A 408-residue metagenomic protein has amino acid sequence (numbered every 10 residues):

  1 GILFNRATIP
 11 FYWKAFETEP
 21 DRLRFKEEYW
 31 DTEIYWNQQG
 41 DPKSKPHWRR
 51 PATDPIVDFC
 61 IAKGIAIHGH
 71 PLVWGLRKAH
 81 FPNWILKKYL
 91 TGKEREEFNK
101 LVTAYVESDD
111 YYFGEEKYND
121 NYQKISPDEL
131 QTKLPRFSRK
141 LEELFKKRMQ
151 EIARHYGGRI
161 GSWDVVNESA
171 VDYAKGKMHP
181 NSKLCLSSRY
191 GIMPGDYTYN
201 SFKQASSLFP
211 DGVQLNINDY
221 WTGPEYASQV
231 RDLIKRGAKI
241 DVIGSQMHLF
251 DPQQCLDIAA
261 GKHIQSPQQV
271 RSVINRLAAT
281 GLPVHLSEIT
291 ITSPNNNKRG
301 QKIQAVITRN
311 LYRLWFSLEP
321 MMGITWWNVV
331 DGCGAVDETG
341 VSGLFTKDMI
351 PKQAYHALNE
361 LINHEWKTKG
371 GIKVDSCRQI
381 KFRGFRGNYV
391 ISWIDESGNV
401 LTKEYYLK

Functional and structural regions predicted by a protein language model:
G1, E142-I152, G223-L233, A305-L314: Short, acidic/polar
I2-K14, E19, I160-G161, N167 (+4 more regions): Aromatic- and acid-rich polysaccharide-binding/catalytic face of secreted or lumenal carbohydrate-active enzymes
F4, P10-P127, T132-K133, L144 (+3 more regions): Aromatic-lined substrate-binding rim segments of carbohydrate-active enzymes
A7, C60, I152, W163 (+4 more regions): Conserved, mostly hydrophobic/aromatic
F11, P71-R77, D164-S169, W221 (+1 more regions): Short, solvent-exposed turn/loop segments enriched in Gly/Ser/Thr/Pro and often Arg
A15-T18, G75-F81, A170-A174, P224-E225 (+3 more regions): Short catalytic/ligand-binding loop motif for oxyanion handling, primarily in non-cytosolic enzymes, centered on
Q39-S44, P135-R136, L184-G191, L215-I217 (+2 more regions): Surface-exposed cleft-lining segments at the edges of enzyme active sites
I85-P127, L141-L144, H155, S169-P194 (+4 more regions): Aromatic-rich peripheral "rim/lid" segments of glycoside hydrolase catalytic domains that contact and position glycan
